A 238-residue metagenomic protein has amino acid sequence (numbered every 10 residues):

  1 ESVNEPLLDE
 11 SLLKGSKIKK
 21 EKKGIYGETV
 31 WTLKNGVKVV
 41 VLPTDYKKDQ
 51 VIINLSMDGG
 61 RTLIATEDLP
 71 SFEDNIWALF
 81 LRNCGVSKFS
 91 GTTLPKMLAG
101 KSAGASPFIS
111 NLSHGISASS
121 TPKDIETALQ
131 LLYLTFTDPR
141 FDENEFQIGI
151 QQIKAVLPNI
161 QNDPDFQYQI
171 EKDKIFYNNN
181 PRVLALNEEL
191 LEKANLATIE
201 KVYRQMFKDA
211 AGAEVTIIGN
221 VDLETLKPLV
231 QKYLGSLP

Functional and structural regions predicted by a protein language model:
E1, V40, K47-R82, V86-D138 (+3 more regions): M16 family metallopeptidases and their MPP-like homologs
E1-T66, A211-P238: Proteolytic maturation boundary segments
L134-F141, Y233-P238: A common structural junction motif
M206-K208: Edge/loop elements at the starts and ends of beta-strands within beta-rich repeat scaffolds
